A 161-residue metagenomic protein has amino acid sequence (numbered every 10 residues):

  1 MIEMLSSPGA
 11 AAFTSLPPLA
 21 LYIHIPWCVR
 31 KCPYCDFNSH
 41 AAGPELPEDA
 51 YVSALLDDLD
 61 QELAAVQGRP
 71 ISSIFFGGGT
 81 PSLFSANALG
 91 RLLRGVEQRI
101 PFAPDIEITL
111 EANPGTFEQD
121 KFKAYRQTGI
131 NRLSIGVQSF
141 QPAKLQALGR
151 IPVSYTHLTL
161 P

Functional and structural regions predicted by a protein language model:
I2-M4: Auxiliary Fe-S-binding modules of radical SAM enzymes
P8-N38, L56, A65-F75, E107-G115 (+1 more regions): N-terminal pre-triad scaffold of radical SAM enzymes
L16-A50, Q138, P142-I151: Canonical Radical SAM [4Fe-4S] cluster-binding loop centered on the CxxxCxxC motif and its immediate flanking residues
D49, D57-L63: Radical SAM [4Fe-4S] cluster-binding motif and immediate context
A64-R99, N113-A124, P142-Y155: Conserved glycine-rich "GG(E/T)P / GGGxP" loop and the immediately following alpha-helix in the radical SAM core
F122-F140: Non-cysteine beta-strand/loop elements that form the S-adenosyl-L-methionine
T156-P161: Conserved small/polar residues in nucleotide/adenosyl-binding loops
